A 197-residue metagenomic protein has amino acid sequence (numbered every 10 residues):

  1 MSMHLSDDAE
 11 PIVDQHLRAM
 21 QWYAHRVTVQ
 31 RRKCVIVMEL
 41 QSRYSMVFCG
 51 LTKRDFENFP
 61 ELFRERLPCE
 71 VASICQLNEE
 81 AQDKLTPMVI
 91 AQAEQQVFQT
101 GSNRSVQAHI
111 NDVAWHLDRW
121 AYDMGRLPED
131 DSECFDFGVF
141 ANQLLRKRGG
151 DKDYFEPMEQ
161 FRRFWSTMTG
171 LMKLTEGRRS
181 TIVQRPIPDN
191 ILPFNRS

Functional and structural regions predicted by a protein language model:
M1-H16: Short, compositionally biased leader-like segments
L17, V29-R31, I74-C75: Long alpha-helical, hydrophobic tracts
L17-M20, L85: Glycine-rich, flexible loop segments associated with nucleotide phosphate handling
Q21-N58: A short, conserved beta-strand element enriched in hydrophobic/aromatic residues
T52-A121: E2/UBC-UEV (E2-variant) core
M124-R126: C-terminal interaction module
D130-D153: Long, charge-rich alpha-helical interaction segments
F155-F164, M168-R196: Short hydrophobic short-linear motifs embedded in intrinsically disordered terminal tails or helical linkers
